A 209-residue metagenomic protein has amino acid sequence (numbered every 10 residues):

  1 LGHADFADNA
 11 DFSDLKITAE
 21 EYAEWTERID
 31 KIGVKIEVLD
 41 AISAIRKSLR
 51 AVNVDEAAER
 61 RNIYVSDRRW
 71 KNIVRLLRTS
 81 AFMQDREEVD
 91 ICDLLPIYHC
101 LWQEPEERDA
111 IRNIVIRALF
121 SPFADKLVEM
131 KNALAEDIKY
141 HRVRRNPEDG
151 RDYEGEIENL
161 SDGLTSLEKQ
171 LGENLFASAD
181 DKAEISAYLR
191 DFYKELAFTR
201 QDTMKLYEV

Functional and structural regions predicted by a protein language model:
L1-A58, M83-E87: Conserved C-terminal "switch" segment of AAA+ ATPases
L1-G2, E20-A23, E27, D40-K47 (+9 more regions): Solvent-exposed alpha-helical segments within well-ordered globular domains of core cellular machineries
K31-E37, S48-P122: C-terminal helical "lid" subdomain and adjoining coupling/linker elements of P-loop NTPases
P96, Q103, E107-V209: Terminal-proximal interaction/regulatory segments of ATP-powered molecular machines
